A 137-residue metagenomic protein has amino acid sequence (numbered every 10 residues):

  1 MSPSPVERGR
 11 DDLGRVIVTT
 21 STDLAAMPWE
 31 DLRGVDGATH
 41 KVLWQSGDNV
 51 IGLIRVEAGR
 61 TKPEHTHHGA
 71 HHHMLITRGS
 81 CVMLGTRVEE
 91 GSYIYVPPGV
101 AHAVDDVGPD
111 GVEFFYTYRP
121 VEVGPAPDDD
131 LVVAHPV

Functional and structural regions predicted by a protein language model:
M1, T61-H72, D110: Short, surface-exposed loop and linker segments with low hydrophobicity and enrichment for Pro/Ser/Thr
M1-D48, D130-V137: A short, N-terminal "cap"/entry segment at the start of jelly-roll beta-barrel domains of the cupin/DSBH fold
L32-H67, R87, P97-A101, A134-H135: Conserved short histidine dyad/triad with adjacent acidic residue
R55, S80, T117-Y118: Residue-level recognition of well-ordered beta-strand positions that form the cores of beta-sheet-rich folds across
A58, H68-M83: Glycine- and acidic-residue-biased ligand/ion/polar-headgroup-sensing regions
A70, R87, P98-P127: Ligand-binding loop in jelly-roll beta-barrel domains
